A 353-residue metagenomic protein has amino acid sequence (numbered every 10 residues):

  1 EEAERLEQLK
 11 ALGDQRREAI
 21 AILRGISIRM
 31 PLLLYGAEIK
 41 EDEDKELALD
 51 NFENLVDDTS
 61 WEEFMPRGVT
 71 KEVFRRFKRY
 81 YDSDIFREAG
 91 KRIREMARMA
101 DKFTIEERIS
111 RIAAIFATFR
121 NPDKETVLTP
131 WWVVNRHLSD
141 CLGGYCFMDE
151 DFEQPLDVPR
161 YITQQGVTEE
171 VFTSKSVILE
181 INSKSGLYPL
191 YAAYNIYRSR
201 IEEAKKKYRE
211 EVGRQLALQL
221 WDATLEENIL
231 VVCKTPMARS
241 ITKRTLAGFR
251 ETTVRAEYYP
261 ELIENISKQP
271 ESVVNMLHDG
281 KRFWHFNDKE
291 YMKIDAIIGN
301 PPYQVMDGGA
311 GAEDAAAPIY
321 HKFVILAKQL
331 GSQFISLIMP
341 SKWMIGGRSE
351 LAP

Functional and structural regions predicted by a protein language model:
E1, R5-P353: SAM-dependent methyltransferase catalytic region
